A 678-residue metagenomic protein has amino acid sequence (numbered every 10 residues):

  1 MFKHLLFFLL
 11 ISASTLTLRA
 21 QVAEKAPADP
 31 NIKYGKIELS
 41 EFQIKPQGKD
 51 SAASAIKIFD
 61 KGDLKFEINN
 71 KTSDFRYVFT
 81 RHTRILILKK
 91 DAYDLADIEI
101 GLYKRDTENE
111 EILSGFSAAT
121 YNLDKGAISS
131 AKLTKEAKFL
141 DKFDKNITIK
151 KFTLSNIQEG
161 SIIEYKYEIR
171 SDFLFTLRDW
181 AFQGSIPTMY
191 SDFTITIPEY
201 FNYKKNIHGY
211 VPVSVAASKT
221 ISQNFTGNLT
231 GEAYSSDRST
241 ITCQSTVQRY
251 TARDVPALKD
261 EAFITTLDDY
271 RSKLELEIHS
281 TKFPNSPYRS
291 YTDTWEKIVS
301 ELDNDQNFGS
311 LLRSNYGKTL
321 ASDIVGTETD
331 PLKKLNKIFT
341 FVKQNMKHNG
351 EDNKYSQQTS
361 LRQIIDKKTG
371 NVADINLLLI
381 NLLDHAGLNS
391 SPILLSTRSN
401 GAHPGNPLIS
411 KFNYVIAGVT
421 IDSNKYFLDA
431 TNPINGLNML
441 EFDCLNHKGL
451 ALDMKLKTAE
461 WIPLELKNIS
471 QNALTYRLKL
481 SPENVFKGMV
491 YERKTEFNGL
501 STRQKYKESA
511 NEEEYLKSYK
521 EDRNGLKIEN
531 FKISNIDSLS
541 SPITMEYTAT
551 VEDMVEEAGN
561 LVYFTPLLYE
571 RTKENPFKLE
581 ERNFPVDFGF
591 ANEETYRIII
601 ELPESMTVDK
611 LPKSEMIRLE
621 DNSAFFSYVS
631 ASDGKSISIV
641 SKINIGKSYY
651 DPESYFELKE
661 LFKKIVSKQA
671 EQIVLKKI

Functional and structural regions predicted by a protein language model:
M1-A26, I678: Bacterial Sec-dependent N-terminal signal peptides
Q21-T294, S300, T359, D374-I380 (+5 more regions): Beta-strand-rich, non-transmembrane domain signature
D91, S171, V325, V342-M346 (+1 more regions): Sec/Tat-exported extracytoplasmic proteins
I149-K150, L320, L378-L379, E657 (+1 more regions): Short, hydrophobic/aromatic alpha-helical segments in well-folded domains
S155, D330-K334, I364-I375, I409: Secondary-structure capping and boundary motifs in well-ordered enzyme cores
W295-K367: Secondary-structure boundary elements
F308-Y316, K333, I338, V372 (+4 more regions): Conserved, compact domain cores that house catalytic/ligand-binding motifs in diverse enzymes and effector modules
E513-I678: A carboxyl-terminal module marker
